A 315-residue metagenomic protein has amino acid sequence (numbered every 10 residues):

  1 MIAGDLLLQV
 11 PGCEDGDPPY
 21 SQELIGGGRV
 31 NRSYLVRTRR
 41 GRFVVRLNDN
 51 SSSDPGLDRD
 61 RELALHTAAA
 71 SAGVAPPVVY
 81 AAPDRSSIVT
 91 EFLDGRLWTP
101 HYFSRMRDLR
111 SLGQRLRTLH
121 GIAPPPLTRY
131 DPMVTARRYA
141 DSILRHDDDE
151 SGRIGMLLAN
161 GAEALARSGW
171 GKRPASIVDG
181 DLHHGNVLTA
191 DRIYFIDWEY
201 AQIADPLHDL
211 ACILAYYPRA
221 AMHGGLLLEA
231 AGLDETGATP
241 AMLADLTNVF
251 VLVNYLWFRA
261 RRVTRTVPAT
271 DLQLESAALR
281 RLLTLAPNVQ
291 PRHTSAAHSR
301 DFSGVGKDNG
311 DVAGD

Functional and structural regions predicted by a protein language model:
M1-D17, S21, G121-G180, H184 (+4 more regions): An alpha-helical support segment within catalytic cores of ATP-dependent transferases
E14, G73, L116, H120-P124 (+6 more regions): A general structural signal marking secondary-structure boundaries and capping sites
S21-I25, M242-L243: Short, solvent-exposed loop/turn elements at beta->coil junctions and helix N-caps that rim active or binding pockets
E23-T38, V44-V45, E163-L210: Active-site acidic catalytic loop and adjacent metal/ATP-binding pocket of ATP-dependent phosphoryl transfer enzymes
I25-G26, V30-Y130: ATP-binding pocket architecture of kinase catalytic cores
A68, M242-N248: Alpha-helical transmembrane segments of integral membrane proteins
G152-R153, W257-D315: ATP/Mg2+ or Mg2+-diphosphate-binding catalytic cores that bind nucleotide phosphates or diphosphates via glycine-rich
L207-A238, N248-T266, S276-R281: Active-site activation/catalytic loop segments of kinase-like enzymes and analogous catalytic loops in related
